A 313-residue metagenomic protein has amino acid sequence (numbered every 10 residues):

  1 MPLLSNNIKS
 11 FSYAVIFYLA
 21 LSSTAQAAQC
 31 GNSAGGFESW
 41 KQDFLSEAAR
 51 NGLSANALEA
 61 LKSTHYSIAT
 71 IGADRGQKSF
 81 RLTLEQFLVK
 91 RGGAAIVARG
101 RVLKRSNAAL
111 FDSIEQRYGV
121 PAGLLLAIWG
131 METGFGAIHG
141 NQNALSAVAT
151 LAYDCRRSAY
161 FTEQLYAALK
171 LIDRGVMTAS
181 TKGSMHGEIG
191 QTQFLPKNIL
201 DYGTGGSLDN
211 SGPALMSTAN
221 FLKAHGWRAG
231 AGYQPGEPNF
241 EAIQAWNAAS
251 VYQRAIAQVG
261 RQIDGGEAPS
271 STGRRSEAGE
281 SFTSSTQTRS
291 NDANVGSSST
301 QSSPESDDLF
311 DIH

Functional and structural regions predicted by a protein language model:
M1-Y13: Bacterial N-terminal signal peptides that target proteins for export
L3, S22-A25: Post-cleavage N-terminal segment of exported redox proteins
I8, V15-I16, V295, I312: Short hydrophobic transmembrane-like helices used for membrane targeting/insertion
S12-S23: Bacterial N-terminal signal peptides
Q26-N32, A94-A98: A ubiquitous short alpha-helical element
A27-C30, P269-H313: Compositionally biased, proline/threonine/alanine/serine-rich low-complexity intrinsically disordered stretches
Q29-T64: N-terminal mature-domain "stem" immediately C-terminal to a signal peptide or N-terminal signal-anchor/transmembrane
G52-P269: Catalytic glycan-binding domains that act on GlcNAc-containing polysaccharides
